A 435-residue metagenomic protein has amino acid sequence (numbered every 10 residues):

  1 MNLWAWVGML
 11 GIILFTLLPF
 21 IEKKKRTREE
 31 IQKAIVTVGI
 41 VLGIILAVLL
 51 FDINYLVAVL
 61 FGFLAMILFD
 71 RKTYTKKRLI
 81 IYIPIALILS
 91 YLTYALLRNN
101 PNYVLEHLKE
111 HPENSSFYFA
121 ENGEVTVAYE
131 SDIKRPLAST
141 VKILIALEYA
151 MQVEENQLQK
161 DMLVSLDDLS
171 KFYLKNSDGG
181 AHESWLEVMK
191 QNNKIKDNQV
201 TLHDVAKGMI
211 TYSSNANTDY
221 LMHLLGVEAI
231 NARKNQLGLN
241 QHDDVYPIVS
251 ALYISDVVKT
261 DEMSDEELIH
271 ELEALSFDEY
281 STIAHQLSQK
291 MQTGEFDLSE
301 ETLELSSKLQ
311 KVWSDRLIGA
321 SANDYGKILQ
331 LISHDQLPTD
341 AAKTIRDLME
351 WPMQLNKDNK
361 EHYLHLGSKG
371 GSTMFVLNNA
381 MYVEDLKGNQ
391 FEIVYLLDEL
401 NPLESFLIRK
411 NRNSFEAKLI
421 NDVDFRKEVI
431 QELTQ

Functional and structural regions predicted by a protein language model:
M1-I13: Hydrophobic transmembrane alpha-helical segments in integral membrane proteins
M1-N2, R28, Y74, I195 (+2 more regions): Juxtamembrane/transmembrane-helix boundary motifs in multi-pass membrane proteins
L10-P84, L96-V104, H111, E300-Q435: Structured C-terminal helix/loop/strand segments within mature extracytoplasmic catalytic/sensor domains
P84-L92: Sec-dependent N-terminal signal peptides of Gram-positive bacterial secreted proteins and lipoproteins
Y91-L144, E148-V258: Active-site-adjacent loops and short helices of periplasmic peptidoglycan-processing enzymes
K109-P112, Q152-E155, K160-V164, N198 (+4 more regions): Bimodal feature
L186-N193, T260-E266, G367-S368, F375: Carbohydrate-binding/catalytic loop surfaces
A206-L329: Mid-domain, small-residue-enriched loop/turn segments at the edges of structured enzyme/sensor domains
